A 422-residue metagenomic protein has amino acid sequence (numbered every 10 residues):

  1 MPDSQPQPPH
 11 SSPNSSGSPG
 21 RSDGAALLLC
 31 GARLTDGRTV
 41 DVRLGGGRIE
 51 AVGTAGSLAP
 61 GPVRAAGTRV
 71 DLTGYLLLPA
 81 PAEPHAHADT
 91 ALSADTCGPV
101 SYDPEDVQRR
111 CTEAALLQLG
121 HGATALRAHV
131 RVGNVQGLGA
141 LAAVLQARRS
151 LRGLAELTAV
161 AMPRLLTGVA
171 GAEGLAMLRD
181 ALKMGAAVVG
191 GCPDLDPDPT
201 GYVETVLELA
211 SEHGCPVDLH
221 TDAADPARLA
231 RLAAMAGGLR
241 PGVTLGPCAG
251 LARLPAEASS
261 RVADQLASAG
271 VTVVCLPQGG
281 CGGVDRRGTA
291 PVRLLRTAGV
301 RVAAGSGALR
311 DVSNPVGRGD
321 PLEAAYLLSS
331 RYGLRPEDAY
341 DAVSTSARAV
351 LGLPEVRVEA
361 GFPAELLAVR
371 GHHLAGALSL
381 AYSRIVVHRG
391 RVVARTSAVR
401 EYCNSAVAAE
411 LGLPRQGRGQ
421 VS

Functional and structural regions predicted by a protein language model:
M1-E50, L58, L119, E337-S422: Active-site microenvironment of metallo-dependent hydrolases
P2-H10, P19-G31, G45-G46, A59-G98 (+3 more regions): Replace "His-x-His-based motif
A32, G47, G74, H85 (+9 more regions): Divalent metal-coordination and catalytic microenvironments
Y75-L77, P81-E83, L92-H129, N134-R152 (+1 more regions): Alpha-helical scaffold segments that flank or form the walls of functional sites
T96-R109, V160-A172, C192-D194: Active-site mouth loops of central-metabolism enzymes
L138-A159, E212-P216, G238: Alpha-helix-loop-beta-strand connector modules within alpha/beta enzyme cores
P163, T167-V169, L182-R287: Active-site core of metal-dependent hydrolases
P216, G237-P241, A290-V369: His/Asp/Glu-enriched, well-ordered alpha-helical/loop segment that forms or immediately abuts the divalent-metal
